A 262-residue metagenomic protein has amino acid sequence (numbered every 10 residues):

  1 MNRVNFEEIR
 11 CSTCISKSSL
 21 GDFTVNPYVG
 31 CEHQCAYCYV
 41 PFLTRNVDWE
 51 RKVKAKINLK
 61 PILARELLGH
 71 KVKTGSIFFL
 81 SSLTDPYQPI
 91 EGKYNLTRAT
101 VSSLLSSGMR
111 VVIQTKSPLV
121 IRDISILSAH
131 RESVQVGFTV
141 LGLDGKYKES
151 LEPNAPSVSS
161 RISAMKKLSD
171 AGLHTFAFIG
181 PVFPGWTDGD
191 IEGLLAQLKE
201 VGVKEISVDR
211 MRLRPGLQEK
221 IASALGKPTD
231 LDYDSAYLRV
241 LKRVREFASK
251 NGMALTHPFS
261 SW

Functional and structural regions predicted by a protein language model:
M1-Q135, K146: Conserved Radical SAM active-site core
M1-R10, T187-W262: Auxiliary Fe-S-binding modules of radical SAM enzymes
L63, L96-T100, D123, S157-M165 (+2 more regions): A general structural detector for well-ordered alpha-helical segments in enzyme core domains, enriched
F78, V111-I113, V136-F138, T175-I179 (+2 more regions): Hydrophobic faces of well-ordered beta-strands that scaffold small-molecule active sites in alpha/beta enzyme cores
L83-D85, K116-P118, T139-L143, G180-V182 (+2 more regions): Active-site beta-loop-alpha junctions enriched in small/polar residues
L105, S128, I162-D170, R245-S249: Surface-exposed amphipathic alpha-helices with a cationic face
I124-D144, V203-R214: Non-cysteine beta-strand/loop elements that form the S-adenosyl-L-methionine
N154, K167-D188: Conserved strand-turn element in the central/C-terminal portion of the radical SAM core barrel that lines
